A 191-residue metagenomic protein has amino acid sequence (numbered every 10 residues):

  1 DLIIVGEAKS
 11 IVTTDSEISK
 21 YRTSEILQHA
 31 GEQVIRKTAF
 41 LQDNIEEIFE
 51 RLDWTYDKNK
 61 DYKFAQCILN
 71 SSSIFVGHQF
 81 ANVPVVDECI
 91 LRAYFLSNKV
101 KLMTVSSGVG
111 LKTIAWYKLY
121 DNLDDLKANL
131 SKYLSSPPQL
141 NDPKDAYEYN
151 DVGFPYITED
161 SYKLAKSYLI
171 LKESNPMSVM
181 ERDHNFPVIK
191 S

Functional and structural regions predicted by a protein language model:
L2-S191: Intrinsically disordered, low-complexity Ser/Thr/Pro/Gly-rich regulatory segments
